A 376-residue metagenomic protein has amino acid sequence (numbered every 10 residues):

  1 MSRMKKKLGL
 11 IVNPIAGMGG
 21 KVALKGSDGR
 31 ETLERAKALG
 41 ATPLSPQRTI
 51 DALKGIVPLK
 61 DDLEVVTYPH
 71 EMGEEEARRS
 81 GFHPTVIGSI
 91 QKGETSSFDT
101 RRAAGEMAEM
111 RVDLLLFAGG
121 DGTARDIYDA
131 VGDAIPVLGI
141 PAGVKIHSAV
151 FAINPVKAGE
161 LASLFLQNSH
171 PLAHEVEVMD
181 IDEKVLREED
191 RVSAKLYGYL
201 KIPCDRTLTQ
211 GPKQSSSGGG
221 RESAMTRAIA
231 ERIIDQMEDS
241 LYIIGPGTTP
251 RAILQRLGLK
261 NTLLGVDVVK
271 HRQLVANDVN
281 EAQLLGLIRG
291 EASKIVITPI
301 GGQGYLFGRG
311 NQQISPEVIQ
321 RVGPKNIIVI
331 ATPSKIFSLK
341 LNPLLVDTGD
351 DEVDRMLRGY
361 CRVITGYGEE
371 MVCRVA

Functional and structural regions predicted by a protein language model:
S2-V112, E160-R221, R232: ATP/NTP phosphate-donor binding region
K7-G9, P14-I15, T67-H70, R191-E222 (+6 more regions): ATP/nucleoside-binding phosphotransfer catalytic cores, i.e., glycine-rich phosphate-binding loops
M18, F117-I127, I140, H147 (+2 more regions): Short glycine/serine/threonine-rich phosphate/pyrophosphate-binding segments that cradle anionic phosphate groups
R78, G122-I135, I253-K260, G310-I314: Short Gly/Thr/Asp-enriched flexible loops that form oxyanion-binding sites at enzyme active sites
H83-Q91, A134-A142, L259-K270: Short hydrophobic/aromatic-enriched beta-strand-loop microsegments
G93-R101, K145-N154, H271-N280: Short, charged, surface-exposed secondary-structure boundary motifs
L114, A118, I127, V131-P155 (+1 more regions): Short, acidic/small-residue loops that bind anionic groups at enzyme active sites
A228-A282: Long, well-ordered mid-to-C-terminal structural blocks that present hydrophobic/aromatic surfaces
